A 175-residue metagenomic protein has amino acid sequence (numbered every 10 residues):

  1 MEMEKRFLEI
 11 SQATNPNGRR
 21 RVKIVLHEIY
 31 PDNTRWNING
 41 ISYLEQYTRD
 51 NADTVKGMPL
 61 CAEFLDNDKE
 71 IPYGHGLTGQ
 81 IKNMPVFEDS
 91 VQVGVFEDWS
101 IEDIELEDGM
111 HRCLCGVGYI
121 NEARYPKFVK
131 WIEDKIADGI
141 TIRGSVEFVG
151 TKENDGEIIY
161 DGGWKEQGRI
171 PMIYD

Functional and structural regions predicted by a protein language model:
M1-D175: Signature of dsDNA virion morphogenesis modules
